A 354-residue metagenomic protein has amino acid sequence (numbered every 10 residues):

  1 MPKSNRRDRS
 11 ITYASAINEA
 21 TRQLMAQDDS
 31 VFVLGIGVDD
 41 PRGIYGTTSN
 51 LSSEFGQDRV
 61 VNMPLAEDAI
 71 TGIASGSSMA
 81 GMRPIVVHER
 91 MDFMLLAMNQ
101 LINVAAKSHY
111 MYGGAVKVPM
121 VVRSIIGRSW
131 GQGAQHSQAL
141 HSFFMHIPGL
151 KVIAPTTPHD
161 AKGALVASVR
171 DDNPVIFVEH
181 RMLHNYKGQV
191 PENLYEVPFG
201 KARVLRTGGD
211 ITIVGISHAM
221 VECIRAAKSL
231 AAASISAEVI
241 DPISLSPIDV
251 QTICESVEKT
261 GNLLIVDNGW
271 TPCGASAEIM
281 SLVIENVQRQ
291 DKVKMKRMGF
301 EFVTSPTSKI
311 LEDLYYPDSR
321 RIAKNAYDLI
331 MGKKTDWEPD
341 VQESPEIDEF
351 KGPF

Functional and structural regions predicted by a protein language model:
M1-P174, V178, P339-F354: Thiamine diphosphate
V38, G46-E54, E67, A115-V118 (+2 more regions): Thiamine diphosphate
